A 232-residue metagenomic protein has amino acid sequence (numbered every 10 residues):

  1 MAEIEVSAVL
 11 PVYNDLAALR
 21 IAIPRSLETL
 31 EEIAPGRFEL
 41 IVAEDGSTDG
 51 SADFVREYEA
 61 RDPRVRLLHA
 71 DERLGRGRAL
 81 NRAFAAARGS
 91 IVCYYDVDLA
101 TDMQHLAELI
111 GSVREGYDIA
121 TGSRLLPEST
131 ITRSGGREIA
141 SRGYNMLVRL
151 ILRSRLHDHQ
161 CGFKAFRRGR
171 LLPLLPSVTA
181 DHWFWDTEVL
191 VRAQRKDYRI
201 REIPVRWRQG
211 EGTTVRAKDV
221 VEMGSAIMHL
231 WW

Functional and structural regions predicted by a protein language model:
M1-E28: N-proximal low-complexity "stem/linker" segments adjacent to membrane-targeting elements
E5-S7, E39, E188: Cell-envelope/extracellular polymer assembly enzymes that use nucleotide-activated donors
A17-I21, D49-E57: Acidic helix N-cap motif at the loop->helix transition within catalytic regions of sugar-transfer enzymes
R25-R37: Short, acidic, metal-binding catalytic loop of nucleotide-sugar glycosyltransferases
I41, A52-A86: Conserved donor nucleotide-binding strand/loop of the catalytic core
E44-D53, L99: A conserved acidic beta->alpha catalytic loop
A70-A86, I91, M103-W183, Q209-K218 (+2 more regions): Acceptor/aglycone-binding surface of glycosyltransferases and processive sugar-polymer synthases
